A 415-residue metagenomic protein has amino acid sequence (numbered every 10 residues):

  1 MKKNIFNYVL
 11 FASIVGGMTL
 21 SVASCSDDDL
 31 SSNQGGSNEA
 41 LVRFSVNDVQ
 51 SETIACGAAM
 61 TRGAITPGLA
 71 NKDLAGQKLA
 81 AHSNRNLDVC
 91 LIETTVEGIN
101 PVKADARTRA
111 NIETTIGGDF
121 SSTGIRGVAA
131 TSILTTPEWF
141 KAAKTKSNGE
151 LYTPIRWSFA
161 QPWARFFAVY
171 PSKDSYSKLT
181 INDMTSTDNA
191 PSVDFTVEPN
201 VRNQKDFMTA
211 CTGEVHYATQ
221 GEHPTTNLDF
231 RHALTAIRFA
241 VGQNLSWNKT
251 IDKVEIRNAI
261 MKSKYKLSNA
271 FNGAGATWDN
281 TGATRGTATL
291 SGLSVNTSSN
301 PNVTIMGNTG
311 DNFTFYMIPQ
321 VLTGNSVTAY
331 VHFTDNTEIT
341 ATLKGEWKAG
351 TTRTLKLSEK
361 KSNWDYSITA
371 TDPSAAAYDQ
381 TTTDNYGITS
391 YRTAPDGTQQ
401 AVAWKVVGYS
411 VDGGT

Functional and structural regions predicted by a protein language model:
K2-A12, L20-T415: Sec-type signal peptide cleavage vicinity
